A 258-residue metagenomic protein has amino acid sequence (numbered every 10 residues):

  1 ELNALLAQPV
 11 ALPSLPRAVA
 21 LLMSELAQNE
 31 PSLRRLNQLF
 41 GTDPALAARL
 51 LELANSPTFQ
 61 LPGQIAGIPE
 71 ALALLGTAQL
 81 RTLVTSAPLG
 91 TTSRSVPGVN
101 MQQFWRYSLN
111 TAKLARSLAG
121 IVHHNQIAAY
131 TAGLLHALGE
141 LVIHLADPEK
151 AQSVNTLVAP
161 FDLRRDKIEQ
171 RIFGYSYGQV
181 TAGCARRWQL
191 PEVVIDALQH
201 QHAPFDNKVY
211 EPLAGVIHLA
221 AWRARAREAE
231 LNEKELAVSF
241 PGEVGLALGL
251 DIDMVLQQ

Functional and structural regions predicted by a protein language model:
E1-A159, L163-V238: Conserved alpha-helical "signature site" that marks functionally important helical segments or helix/loop junctions
E1-N3, K208, A237-Q258: Terminal helices and disordered tails flanking the catalytic cores of nucleotide-processing hydrolases
